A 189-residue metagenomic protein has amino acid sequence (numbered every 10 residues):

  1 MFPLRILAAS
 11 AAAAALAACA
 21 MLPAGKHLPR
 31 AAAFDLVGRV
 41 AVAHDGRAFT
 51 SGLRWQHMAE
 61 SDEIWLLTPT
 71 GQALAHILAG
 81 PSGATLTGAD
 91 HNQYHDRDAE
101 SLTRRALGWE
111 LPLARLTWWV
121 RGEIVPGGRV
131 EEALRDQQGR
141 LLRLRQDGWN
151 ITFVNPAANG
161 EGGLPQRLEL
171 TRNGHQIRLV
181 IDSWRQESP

Functional and structural regions predicted by a protein language model:
M1-A11: Bacterial N-terminal signal peptides that target proteins for export
A13-D35: Bacterial Sec signal peptide processing site at the extreme N-terminus
A33-L74: Post-signal-peptide N-terminal segment of Sec-exported extracytoplasmic proteins
V37, Q56-M58, L78, R178 (+1 more regions): Beta-strand-dominated lipid-handling architectures at cellular/organellar boundaries
G52-R54, L74-L78, E132, N150-N155: Short, surface-exposed charged micro-motifs
S61-L113: An acidic-aromatic
D90-D147: Flexible, processing/modification-adjacent segments and terminal tails in exported/periplasmic/extracellular proteins
G122-P189: Gly/Pro-enriched, hydrophobic low-complexity segments that function as extracytoplasmic propeptides/linkers
